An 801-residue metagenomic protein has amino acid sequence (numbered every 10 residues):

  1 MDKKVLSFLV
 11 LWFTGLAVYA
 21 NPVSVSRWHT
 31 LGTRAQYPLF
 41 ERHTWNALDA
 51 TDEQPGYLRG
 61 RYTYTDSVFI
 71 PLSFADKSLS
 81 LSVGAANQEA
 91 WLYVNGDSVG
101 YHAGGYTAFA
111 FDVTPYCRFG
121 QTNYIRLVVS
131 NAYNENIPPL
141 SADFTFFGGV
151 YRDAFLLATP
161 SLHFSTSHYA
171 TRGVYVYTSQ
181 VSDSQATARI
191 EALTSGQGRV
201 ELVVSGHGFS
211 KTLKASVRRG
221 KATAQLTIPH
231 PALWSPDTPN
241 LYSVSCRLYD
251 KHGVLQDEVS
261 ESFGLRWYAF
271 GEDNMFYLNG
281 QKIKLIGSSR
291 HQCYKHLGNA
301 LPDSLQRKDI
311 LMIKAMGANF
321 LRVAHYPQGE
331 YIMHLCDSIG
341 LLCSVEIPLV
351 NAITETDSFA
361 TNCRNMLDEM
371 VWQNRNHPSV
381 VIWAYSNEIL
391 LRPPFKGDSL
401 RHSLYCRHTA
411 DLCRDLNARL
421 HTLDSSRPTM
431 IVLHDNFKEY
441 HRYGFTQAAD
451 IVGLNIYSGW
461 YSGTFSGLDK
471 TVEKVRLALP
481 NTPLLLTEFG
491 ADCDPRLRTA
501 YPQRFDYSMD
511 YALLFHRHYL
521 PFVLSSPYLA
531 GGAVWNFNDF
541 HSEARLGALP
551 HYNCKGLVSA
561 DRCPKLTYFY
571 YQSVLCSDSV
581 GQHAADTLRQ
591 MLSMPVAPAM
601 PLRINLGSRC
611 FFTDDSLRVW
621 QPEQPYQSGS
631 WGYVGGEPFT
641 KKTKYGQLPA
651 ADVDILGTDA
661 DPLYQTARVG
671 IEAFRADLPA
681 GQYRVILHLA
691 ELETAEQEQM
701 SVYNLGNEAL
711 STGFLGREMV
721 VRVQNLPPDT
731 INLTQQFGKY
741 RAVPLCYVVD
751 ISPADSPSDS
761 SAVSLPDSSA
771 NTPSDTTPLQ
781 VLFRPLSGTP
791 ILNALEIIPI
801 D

Functional and structural regions predicted by a protein language model:
N21-S82, E135, S141, F147-V150 (+5 more regions): Extended carbohydrate-recognition surfaces in non-catalytic/accessory domains of CAZymes and lectin-like proteins
P22-D52, Y116-Q185, A192, V259-W267 (+2 more regions): An acidic-aromatic loop/edge-strand motif
V23, T30-G32, R59, A86 (+6 more regions): Substrate-binding clefts and catalytic carboxylate motifs of secreted carbohydrate-active enzymes
T30-L31, R59-S167, G196-Q197, L341-S344 (+1 more regions): Accessory beta-strand-rich segments of carbohydrate-active enzymes
Y64-D66, T107-F111, G220-L226, E672-A676 (+1 more regions): Short strand-edge motifs at loop-to-beta-strand transitions and within beta-strands of extracellular beta-rich domains
Y106-A110, T114, Y124, E135-P138 (+8 more regions): Active-site mouth of glycoside hydrolases
R118-G120, E191-G271: Extended acidic/polar, glycine-enriched regions that form or flank non-catalytic beta-rich accessory modules
T587-S760, D767, N771-D801: Compositionally biased, intrinsically disordered or flexible polar/acidic segments
